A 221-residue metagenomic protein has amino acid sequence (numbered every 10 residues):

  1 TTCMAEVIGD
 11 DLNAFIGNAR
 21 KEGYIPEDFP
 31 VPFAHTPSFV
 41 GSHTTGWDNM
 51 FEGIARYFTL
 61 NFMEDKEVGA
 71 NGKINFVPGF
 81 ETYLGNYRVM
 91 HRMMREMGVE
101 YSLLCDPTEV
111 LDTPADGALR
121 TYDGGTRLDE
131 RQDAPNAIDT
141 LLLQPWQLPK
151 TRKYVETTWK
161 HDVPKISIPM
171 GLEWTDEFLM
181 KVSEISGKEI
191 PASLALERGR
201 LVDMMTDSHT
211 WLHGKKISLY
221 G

Functional and structural regions predicted by a protein language model:
T1-G221: An N-terminal assembly and electron-transfer interface module characteristic of large anaerobic redox and radical
